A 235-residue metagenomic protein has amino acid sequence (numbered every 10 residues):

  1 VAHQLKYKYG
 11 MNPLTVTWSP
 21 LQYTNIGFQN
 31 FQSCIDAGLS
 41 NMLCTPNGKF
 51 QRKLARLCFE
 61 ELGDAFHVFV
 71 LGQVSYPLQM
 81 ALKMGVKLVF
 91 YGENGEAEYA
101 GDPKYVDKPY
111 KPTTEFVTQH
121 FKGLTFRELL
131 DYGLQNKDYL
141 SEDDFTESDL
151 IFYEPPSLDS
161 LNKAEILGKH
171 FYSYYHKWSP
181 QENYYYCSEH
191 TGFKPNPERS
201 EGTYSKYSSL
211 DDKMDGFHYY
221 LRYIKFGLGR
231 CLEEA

Functional and structural regions predicted by a protein language model:
V1: Short, glycine-rich nucleotide/cofactor-binding loops
Q4-A235: Nucleotide-activated chemistry modules centered on ATP-dependent adenylation/adenylyltransferase
